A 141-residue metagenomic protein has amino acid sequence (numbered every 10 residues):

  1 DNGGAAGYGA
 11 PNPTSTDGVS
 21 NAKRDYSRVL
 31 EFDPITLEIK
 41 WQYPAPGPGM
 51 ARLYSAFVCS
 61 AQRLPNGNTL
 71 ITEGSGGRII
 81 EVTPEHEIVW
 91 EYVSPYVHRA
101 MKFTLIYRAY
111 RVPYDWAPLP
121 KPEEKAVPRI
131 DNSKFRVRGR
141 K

Functional and structural regions predicted by a protein language model:
D1-K141: Histidine-/acidic-rich catalytic cores in large beta-rich domains
